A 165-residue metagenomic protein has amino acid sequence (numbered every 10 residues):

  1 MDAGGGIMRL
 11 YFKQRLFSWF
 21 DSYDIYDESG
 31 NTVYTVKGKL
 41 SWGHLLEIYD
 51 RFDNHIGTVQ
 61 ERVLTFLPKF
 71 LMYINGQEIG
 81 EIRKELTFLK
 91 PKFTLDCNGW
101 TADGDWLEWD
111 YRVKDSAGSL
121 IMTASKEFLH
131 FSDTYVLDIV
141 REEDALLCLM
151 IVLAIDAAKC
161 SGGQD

Functional and structural regions predicted by a protein language model:
D2-D165: Intrinsically disordered, low-complexity proline/glycine-rich segments
